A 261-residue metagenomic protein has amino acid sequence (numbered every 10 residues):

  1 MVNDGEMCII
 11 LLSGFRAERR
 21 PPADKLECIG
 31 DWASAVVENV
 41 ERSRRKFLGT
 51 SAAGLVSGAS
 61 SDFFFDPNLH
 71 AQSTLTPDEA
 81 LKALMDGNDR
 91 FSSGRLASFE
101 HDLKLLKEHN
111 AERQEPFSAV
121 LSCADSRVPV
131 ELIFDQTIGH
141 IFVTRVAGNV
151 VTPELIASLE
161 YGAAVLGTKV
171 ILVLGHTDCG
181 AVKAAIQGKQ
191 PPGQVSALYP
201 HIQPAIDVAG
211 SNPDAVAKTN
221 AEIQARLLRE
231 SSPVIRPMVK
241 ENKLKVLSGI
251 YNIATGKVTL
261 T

Functional and structural regions predicted by a protein language model:
M1-R42: N-terminal secretory signal peptides
N39-K46, V56-S73: N-terminal twin-arginine translocation
L48-G49, G54, Q72-R113, I138-G139 (+2 more regions): Divalent-metal-activated hydrolytic enzyme cores
E108-S118, C123-V128: Glycine-rich, flexible N-terminal cofactor/catalytic loop recognition
A119-L121, F142-R145: Short glycine-rich or small-residue beta-strand-to-loop segments that form or flank ligand, phosphate, metal/Fe-S
S122-R127, A147-V150, H176-T177, G188: Short glycine-enriched loops at secondary-structure junctions
R127-T144: Catalytic core of membrane glycerolipid acyltransferases/transacylases, capturing the structured, soluble-facing
V173: Conserved functional hotspot residues or short segments at active or partner-binding sites across diverse domains
